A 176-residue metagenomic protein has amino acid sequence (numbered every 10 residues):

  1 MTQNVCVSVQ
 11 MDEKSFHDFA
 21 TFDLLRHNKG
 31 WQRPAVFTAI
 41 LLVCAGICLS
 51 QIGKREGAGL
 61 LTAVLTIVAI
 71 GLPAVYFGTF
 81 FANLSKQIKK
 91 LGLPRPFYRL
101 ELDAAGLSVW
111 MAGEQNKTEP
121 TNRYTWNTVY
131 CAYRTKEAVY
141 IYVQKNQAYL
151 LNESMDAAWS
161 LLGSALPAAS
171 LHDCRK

Functional and structural regions predicted by a protein language model:
M1-I40: N-terminal membrane-targeting/pre-transmembrane regions
V5-V7, P120-Y124, Q147-Y149: Short beta-strand segments
H27-G92: Alpha-helical transmembrane spans
V75-R123, C131: Conserved beta-hairpin
E137-K176: A membrane-cytosol interface segment of integral membrane proteins
